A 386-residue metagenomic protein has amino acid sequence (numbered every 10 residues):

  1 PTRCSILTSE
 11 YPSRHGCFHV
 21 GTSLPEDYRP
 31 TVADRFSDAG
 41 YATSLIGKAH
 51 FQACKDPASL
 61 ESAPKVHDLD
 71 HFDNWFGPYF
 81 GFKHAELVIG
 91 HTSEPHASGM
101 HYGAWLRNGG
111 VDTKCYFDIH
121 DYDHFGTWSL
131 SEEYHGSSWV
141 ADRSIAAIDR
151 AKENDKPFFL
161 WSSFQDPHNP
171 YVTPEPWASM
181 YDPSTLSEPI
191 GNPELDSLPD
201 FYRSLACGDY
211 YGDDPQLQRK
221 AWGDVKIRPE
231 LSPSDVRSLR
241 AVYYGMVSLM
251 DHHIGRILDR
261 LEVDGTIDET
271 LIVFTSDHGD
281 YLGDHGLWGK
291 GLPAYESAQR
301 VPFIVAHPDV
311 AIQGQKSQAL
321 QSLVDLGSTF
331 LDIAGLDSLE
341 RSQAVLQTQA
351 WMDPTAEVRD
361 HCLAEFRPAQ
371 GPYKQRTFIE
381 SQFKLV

Functional and structural regions predicted by a protein language model:
P1-K384: Formylglycine-dependent sulfatase
